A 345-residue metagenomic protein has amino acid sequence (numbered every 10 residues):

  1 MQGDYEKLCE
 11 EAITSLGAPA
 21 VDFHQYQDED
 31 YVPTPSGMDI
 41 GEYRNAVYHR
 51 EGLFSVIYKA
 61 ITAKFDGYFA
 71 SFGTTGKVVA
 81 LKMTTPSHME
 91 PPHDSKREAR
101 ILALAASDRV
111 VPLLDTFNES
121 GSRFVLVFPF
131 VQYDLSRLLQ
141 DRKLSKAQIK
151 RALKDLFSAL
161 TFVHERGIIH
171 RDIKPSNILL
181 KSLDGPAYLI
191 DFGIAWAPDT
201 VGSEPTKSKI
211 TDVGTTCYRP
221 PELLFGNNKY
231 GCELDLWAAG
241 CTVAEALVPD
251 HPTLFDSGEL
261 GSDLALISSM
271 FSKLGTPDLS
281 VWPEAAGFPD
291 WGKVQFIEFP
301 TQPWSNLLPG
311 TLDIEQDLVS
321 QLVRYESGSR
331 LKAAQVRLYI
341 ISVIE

Functional and structural regions predicted by a protein language model:
M1-M38, A46: Juxta-kinase regulatory segment immediately upstream of eukaryotic protein kinase catalytic domains
V56-T85: Glycine-rich ATP phosphate-binding loop
P112-S122: Short beta-strand micro-motifs within the conserved protein kinase catalytic domain, predominantly in the N-lobe
G121-D134: Conserved short submotifs of the Hanks-type protein kinase catalytic core that shape the nucleotide-binding pocket
A152-L153: Activation segment signature within eukaryotic-like protein kinase domains
H164-K181: Catalytic-loop of the protein kinase fold
K181-T216: Activation segment/activation loop of eukaryotic-type protein kinase catalytic domains
L274-S320: C-terminal lobe substrate-recognition/regulatory segment of protein kinase catalytic domains
